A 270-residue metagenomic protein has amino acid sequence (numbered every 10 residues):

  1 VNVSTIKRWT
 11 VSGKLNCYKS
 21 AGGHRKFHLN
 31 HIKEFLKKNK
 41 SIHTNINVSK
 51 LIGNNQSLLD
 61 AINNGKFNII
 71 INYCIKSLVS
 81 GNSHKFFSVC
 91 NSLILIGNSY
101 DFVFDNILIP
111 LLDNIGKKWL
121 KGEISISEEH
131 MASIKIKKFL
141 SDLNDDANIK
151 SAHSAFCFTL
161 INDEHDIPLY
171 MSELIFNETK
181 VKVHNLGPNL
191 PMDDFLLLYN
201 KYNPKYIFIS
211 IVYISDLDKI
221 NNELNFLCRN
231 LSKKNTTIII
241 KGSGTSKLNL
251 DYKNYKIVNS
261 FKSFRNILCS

Functional and structural regions predicted by a protein language model:
S4-T5, S12-A147: Long amphipathic alpha-helical segments
W9, G22-G23, N189, V212: Residue-level "edge-of-site" marker
G122-S125, M131-S270: C-terminal regulatory/effector modules of DNA-binding transcriptional regulators
